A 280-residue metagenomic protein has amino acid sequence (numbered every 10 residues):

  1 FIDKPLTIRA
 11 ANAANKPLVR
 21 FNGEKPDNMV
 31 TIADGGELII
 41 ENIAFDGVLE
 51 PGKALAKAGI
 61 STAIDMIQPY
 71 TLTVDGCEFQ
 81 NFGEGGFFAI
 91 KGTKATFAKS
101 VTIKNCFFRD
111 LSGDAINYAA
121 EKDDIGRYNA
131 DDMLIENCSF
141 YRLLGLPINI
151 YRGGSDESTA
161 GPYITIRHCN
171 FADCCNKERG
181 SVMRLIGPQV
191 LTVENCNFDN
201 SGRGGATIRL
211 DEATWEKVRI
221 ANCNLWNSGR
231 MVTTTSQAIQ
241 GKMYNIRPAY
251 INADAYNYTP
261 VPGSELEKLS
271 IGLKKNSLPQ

Functional and structural regions predicted by a protein language model:
F1-K4, S236-Q237: Short loop/helix-cap segments at secondary-structure boundaries that form the rim of catalytic
I2, A10, G23, E265-E267 (+1 more regions): Surface-exposed repetitive/solenoidal architectures
D3-G59, R247-P248, D254: Right-handed parallel beta-helix/beta-spiral solenoid domain characteristic of secreted/periplasmic
P5, G36-G47, Y70-N81, F97-G113 (+5 more regions): Right-handed parallel beta-helix
F21-T31, P51-M66, G83-A98, D110-A130 (+3 more regions): Extracellular beta-strand/beta-solenoid scaffold signature
N176-K177, D199-T207, N227-T235, K275: Substrate-binding/catalytic groove segments of enzymes that remodel or degrade extracellular structural polymers
I239-Q280: C-terminal accessory segments
